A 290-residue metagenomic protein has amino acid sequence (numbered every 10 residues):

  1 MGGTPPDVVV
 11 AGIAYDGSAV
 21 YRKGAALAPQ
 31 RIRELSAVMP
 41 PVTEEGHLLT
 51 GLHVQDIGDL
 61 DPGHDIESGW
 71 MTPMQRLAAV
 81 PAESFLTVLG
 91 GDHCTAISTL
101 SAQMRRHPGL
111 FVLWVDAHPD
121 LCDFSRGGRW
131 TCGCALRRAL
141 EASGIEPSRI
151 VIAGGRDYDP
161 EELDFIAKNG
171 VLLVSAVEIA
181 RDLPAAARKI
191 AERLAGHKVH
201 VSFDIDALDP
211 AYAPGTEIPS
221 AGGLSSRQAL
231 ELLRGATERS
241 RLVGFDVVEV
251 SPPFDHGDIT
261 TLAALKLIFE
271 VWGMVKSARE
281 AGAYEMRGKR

Functional and structural regions predicted by a protein language model:
M1-R290: Conserved alpha-helical scaffold segments that buttress catalytic/binding sites
